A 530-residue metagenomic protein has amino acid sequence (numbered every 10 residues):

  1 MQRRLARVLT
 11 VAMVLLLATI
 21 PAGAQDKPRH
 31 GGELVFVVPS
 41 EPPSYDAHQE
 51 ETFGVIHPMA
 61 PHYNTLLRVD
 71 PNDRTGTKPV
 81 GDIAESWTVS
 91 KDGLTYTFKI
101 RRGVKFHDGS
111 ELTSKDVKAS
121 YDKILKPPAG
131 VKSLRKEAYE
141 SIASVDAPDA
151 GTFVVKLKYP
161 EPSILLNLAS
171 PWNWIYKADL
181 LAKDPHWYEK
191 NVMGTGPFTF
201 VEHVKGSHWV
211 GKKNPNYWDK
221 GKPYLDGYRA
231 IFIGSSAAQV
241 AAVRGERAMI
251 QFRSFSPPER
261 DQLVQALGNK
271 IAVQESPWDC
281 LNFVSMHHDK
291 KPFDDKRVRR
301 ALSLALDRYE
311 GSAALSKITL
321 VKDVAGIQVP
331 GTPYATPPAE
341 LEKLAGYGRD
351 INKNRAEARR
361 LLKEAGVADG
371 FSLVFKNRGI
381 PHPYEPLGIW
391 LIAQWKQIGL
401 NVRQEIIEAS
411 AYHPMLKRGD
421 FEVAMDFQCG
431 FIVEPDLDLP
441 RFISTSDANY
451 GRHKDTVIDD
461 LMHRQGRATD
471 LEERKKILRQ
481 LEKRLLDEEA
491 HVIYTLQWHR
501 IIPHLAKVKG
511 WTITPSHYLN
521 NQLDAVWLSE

Functional and structural regions predicted by a protein language model:
G23, K99, S133-L180: Surface-exposed binding/hinge segments that line and control ligand-binding clefts or catalytic entry sites
V35, T113-S120, A150-K156, G196-P197 (+7 more regions): Alpha-helical secondary-structure segments
V37-K91, D122, N191-T195: N-terminal lobe/hinge region of extracytoplasmic solute-binding protein
S40-P58, I83, S110, R135 (+5 more regions): A structural "hinge/loop" feature
F53, H57, P162, V204 (+7 more regions): Detector for C-terminal structural segments
R68-R74, L166-P223, G227, A237 (+2 more regions): Gly/Pro-rich hinge or "lid" segments in bacterial periplasmic/extracellular proteins
E85-G130, P148, V154-K156, Q239-A242 (+2 more regions): Aromatic- and charge-enriched surface segment that lines or borders ligand/interaction sites
S144-V145, V201-K212, R229-K290, Y309 (+2 more regions): Extracellular/periplasmic solute-recognition and catalytic clefts
